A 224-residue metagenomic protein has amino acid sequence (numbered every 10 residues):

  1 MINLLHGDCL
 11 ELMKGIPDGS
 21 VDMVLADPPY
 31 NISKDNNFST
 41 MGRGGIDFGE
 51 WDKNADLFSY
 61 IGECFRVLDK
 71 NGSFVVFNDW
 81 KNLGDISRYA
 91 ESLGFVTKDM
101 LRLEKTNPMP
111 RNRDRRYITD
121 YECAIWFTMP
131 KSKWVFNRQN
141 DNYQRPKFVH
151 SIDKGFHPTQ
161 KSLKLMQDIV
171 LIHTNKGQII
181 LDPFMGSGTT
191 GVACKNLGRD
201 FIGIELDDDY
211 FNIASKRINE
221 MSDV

Functional and structural regions predicted by a protein language model:
M1-L4: Extreme N-terminal starter segment of soluble prokaryotic enzymes
H6-E11: Conserved SAM/SAH-binding loop
L12, F77, K81, D85-I86 (+2 more regions): Phosphate- and divalent-cation-binding pockets in alpha/beta enzyme and binding domains that engage nucleotide-derived
L12, S59-E63, L165-I169: Well-ordered alpha-helical segments embedded in enzymatic catalytic cores
I16-S73, L197: SAM-dependent methyltransferase catalytic-core segment centered on the flexible catalytic loop and adjoining short
D18, L25, K34-G42, R88-V224: Class I S-adenosyl-L-methionine
P28-P29, N78-W80, F184: Short strand-turn motif at the edge of the Rossmann-like AdoMet-binding core
D52-N107: Conserved Class I SAM-dependent methyltransferase catalytic core
